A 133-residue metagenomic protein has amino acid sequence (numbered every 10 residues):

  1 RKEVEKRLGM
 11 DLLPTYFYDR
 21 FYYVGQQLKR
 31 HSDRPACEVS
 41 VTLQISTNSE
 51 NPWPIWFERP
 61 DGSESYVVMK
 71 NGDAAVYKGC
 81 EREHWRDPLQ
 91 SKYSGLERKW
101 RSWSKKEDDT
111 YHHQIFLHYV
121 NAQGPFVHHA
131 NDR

Functional and structural regions predicted by a protein language model:
R1-Y18, S32: Signature of the catalytic double-stranded beta-helix
F21: Conserved active-site beta-strand element of glycosyltransferases/polysaccharide synthases
V24-R82, Y93-W103, D108-I115, V120-N131: Catalytic core of non-heme Fe(II) oxygenases with the double-stranded beta-helix
R86-P88, K92: Acidic, low-complexity, intrinsically disordered interaction modules
